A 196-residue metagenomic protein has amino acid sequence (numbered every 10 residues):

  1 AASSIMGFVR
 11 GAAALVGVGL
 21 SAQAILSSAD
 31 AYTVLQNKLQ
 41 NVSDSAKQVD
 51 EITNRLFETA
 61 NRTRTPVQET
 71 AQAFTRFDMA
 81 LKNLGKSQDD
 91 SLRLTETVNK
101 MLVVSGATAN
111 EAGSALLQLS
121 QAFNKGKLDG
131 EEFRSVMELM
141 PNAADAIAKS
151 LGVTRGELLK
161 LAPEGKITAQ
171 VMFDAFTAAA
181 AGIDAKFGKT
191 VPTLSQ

Functional and structural regions predicted by a protein language model:
A1, G182-Q196: Short, intrinsically disordered, charge-balanced linker/junction segments flanking boundaries in proteins
S3-F8: Membrane-entry signal-anchor segments at the cytosolic-membrane interface, especially the N-terminal signal anchor
R10-R62, A73-N83, R93-V104, S114-P163 (+1 more regions): Small-residue helix-packing and pore-constriction motifs in hydrophobic alpha-helices
R64-V67: Short helix-interrupting loop/turn segments at helix-coil junctions
K86: ATP-dependent adenylate-handling ligase core
A107: Short, conserved catalytic or interaction motifs in soluble domains
